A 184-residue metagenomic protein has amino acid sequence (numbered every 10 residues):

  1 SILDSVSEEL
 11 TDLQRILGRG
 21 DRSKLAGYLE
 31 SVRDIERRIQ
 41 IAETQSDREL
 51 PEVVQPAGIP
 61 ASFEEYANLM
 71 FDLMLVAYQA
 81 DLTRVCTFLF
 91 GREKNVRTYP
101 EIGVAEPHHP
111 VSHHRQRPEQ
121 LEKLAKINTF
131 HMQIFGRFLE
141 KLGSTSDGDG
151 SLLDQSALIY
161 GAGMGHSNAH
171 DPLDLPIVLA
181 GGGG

Functional and structural regions predicted by a protein language model:
S1-G184: Ligand-binding pockets and gating/stacking loops
